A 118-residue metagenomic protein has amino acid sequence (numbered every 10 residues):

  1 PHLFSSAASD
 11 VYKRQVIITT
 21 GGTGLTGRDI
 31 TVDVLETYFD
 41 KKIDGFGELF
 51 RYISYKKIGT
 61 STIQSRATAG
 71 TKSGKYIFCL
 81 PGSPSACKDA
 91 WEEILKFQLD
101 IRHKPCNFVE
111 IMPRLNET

Functional and structural regions predicted by a protein language model:
P1, L25, I77: Short, flexible active-site loop motifs that bind/organize anionic cofactors or intermediates
P1-A8, Y12: Single conserved hydrophobic/aromatic residue that forms the stacking wall/gate of nucleotide- or nucleobase-binding
G21-L25, G82-S85: Short glycine-rich anion-binding loops that position phosphate/pyrophosphate groups of nucleotides and phosphorylated
R28: A Lys-centered signature of the CheY-like receiver
T31-T118: Proline/glycine-rich low-complexity loops and linkers
